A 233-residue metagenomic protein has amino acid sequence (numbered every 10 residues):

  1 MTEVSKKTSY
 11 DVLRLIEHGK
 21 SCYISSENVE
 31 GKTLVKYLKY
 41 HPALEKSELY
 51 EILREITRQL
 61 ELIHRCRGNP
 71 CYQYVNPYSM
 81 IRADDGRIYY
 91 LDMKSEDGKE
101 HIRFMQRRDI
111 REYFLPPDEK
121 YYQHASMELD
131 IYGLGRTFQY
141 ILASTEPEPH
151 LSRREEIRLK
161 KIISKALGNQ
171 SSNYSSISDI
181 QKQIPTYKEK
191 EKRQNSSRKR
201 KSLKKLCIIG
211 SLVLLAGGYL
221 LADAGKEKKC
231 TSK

Functional and structural regions predicted by a protein language model:
T2-K20, G68-N69: Conserved HxN/HPN-centered segment at the entrance to the catalytic loop of eukaryotic protein kinase-like domains
H18-T33, Y37: Conserved short submotifs of the Hanks-type protein kinase catalytic core that shape the nucleotide-binding pocket
K39-E55: Activation segment of protein kinase catalytic domains, centered on the conserved DFG
L49, M127-I131, I177: Hydrophobic positions in long alpha-helices of the protein kinase catalytic C-lobe
I52, Q59-D97: Catalytic-loop of the protein kinase fold
R87-K165: C-lobe/activation-segment region of protein kinase-like
G168-Q194: Terminal C-lobe "cap" of eukaryotic-type protein kinase domains
K192-K233: C-terminal or otherwise distal, non-catalytic regulatory regions appended to signaling enzyme catalytic cores
